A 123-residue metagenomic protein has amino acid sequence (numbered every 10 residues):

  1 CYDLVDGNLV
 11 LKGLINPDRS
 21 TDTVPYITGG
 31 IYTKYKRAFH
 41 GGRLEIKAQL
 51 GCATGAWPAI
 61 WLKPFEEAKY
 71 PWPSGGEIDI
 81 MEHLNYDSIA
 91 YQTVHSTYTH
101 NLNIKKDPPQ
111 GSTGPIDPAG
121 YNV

Functional and structural regions predicted by a protein language model:
C1-V123: GH16 jelly-roll
